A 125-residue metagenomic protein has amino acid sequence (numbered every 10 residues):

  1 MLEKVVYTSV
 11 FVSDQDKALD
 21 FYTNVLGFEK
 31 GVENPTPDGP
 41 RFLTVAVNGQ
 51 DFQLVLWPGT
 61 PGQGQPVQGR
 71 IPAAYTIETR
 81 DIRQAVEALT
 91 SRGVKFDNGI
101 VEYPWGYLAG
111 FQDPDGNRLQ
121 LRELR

Functional and structural regions predicted by a protein language model:
M1-Y7, E29-R80, Q84-P114, E123-R125: Vicinal oxygen chelate
V12-D14, P37-D38: Conserved beta-strand-loop-alpha-helix junction that forms the acyl-donor binding cleft
K17-A18, Q84: Short Gly/charged-rich anion-binding patches and loops
A18-T23, L89, G116: Conserved active-site tyrosine of GNAT-family acetyltransferases
